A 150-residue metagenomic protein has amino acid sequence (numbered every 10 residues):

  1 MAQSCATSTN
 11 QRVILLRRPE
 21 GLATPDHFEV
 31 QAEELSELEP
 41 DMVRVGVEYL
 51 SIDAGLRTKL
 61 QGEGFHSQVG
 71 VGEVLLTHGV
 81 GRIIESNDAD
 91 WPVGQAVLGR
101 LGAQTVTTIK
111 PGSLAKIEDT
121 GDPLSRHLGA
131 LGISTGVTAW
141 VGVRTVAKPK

Functional and structural regions predicted by a protein language model:
A2-C5, R18-E48, V74: A short N-terminal beta-strand-loop micro-motif at the entrance of redox/enzyme domains
A6-V13: Short structural boundary motif marking the start of a folded domain
R12, V47, A139: Terminal peptide-recognition signature
E20-G21, D53-G55, W91, A115: Residue-level signal for secondary-structure boundary sites
A23-D26, L56-L60: Short, glycine/acidic-enriched capping/hinge loops at junctions between secondary-structure elements
L35-I52, L60-A103: Glycine-rich beta-strand-centered segment in the early N-terminal region that forms part of a ligand/cofactor-binding
T77-R82, P92-K150: NAD(P)H dinucleotide-binding glycine-rich loop of Rossmann-like/cofactor-binding domains, especially the beta1-alpha1
